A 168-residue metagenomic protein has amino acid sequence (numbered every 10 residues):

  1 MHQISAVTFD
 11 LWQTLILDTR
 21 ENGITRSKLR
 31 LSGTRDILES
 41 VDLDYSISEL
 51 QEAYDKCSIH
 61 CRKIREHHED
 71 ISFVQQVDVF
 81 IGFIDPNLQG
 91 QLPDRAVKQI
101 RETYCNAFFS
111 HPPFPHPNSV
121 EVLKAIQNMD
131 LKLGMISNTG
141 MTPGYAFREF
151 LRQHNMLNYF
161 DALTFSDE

Functional and structural regions predicted by a protein language model:
M1-F9: Non-catalytic pre-domain segments flanking phosphatase-related domains
L11-W12, L17-R65: Conserved phosphoryl-transfer catalytic core
L29-D44, I71-G90, N155: Helix-loop "lid/cap" segments that line or gate small-molecule binding pockets
D36-E39, E121-K124, N128, R152: Surface-exposed alpha-helical segments enriched in charged/polar residues
I47-Y54, L92-R101: Acidic catalytic patch
H68-D78, G90-R95, C105-G134: Short, acidic loop-to-helix structural element flanking the phosphoryl-transfer center in phosphate-processing enzymes
F114, G134-E168: Substrate-recognition "cap/lid" segment bordering the active-site pocket of phosphatases
